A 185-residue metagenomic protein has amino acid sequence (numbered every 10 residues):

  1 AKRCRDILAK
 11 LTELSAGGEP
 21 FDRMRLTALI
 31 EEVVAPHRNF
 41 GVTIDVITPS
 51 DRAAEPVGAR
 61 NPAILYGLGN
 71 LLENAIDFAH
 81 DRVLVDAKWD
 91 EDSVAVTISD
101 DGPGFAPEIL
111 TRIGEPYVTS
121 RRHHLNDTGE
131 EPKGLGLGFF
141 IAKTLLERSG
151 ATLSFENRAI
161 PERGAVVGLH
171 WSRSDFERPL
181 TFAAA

Functional and structural regions predicted by a protein language model:
A1-P49: Conserved DHp (HisKA) dimerization/phosphotransfer helix of two-component histidine kinases, i.e., the long coiled-coil
V46-G67: Conserved short strand/loop->alpha-helix "switch" segment adjacent to the catalytic nucleotide/phosphoryl-transfer site
R82-S93: Short beta-strand/loop element within the Bergerat-fold HATPase_c
D100: Acidic ATP/Mg2+-coordinating residue in the GHKL
F105-N126, A183-A184: Short conserved segment of the HATPase_c
N126-K143: Glycine-rich phosphate-binding loop
